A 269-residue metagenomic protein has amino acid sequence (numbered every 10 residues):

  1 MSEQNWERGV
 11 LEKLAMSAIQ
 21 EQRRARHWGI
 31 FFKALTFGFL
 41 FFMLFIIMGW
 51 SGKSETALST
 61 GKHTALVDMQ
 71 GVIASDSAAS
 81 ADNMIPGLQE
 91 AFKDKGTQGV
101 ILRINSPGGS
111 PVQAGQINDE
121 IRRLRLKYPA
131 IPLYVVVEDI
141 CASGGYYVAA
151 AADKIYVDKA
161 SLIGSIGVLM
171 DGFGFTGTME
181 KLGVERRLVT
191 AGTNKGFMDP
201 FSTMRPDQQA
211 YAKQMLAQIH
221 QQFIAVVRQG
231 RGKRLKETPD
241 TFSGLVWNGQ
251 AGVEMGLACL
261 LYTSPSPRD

Functional and structural regions predicted by a protein language model:
M1-I131, I140-G230: Small-residue-centered hinge/linker elements
S80, R205, R234-T238, S264: General structural signal for secondary-structure boundaries
Y134-A142, F242-L245: Glycine-rich beta-to-alpha transition loops that act as phosphate-gripper elements at the mouths of alpha/beta enzyme
I155-Y156, A258-L261: Short, well-ordered beta-strand core segments
Y211-L257: Flexible, glycine-rich surface segments
Y262-D269: Conserved small/polar residues in nucleotide/adenosyl-binding loops
